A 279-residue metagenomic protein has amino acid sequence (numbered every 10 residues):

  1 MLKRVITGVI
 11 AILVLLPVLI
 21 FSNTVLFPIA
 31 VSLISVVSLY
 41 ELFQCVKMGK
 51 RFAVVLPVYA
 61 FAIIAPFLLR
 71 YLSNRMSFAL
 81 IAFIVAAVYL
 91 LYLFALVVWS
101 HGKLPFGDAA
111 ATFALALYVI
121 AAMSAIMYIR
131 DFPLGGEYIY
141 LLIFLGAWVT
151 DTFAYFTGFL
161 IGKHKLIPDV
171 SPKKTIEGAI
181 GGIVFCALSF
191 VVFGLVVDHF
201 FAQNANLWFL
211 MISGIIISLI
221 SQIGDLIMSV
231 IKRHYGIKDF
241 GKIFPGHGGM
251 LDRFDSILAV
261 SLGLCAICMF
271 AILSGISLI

Functional and structural regions predicted by a protein language model:
M1-I215: Membrane-embedded alpha-helical bundles of polytopic integral membrane proteins
T7, A154-Y155, K174-C186, S221-G224 (+2 more regions): Alpha-helical transmembrane segments that form the membrane-embedded catalytic/substrate-binding core of multi-pass
V37, A147-W148, S218-Q222, P245 (+1 more regions): Short alpha-helical catalytic segment bearing the HExxH-like zincin motif of zinc-dependent metalloproteases
G158-L160, I231-Y235, L258: Re-entrant/interfacial helical elements at transmembrane boundaries that shape and gate the permeation pathway
I227-I243: Interfacial helix-loop-helix junctions of multi-pass membrane proteins
V260-S261, F270: C-terminal-most transmembrane helix of multi-pass membrane proteins
A266-I279: Juxtamembrane boundary at the C-terminal end of a transmembrane helix
